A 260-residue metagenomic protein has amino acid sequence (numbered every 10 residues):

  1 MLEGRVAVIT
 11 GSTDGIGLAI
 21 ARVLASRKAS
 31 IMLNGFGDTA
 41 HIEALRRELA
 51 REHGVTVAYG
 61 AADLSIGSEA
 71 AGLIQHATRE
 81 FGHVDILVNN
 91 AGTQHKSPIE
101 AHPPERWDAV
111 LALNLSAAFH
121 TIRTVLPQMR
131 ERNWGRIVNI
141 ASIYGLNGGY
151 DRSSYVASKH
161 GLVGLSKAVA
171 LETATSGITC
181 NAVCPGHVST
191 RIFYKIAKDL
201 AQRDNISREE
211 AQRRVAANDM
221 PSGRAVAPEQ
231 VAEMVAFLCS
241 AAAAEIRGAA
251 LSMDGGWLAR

Functional and structural regions predicted by a protein language model:
V6, T13-D14: Conserved glycine-rich cofactor-binding loop
R27-A44: Conserved glycine-rich Rossmann-like NAD(P)H-binding loop of the short-chain dehydrogenase/reductase
P98-I99, P103-L111, I137, A216: Substrate-binding pocket helix/loop in short-chain dehydrogenase/reductase
I122, S158, S166: Active-site helix of classical SDR
S142: Residue(s) in the substrate-gating loop at a strand-loop-helix junction that position the organic substrate next
N147, R224, V235-A236, R247-R260: Short C-terminal tail/terminal secondary-structure segment of NAD(P)H-dependent dehydrogenase/reductase domains
A174, T179, I246-G248: Short, small/polar-rich loop/turn modules that mediate ligand/substrate recognition or access, typified
